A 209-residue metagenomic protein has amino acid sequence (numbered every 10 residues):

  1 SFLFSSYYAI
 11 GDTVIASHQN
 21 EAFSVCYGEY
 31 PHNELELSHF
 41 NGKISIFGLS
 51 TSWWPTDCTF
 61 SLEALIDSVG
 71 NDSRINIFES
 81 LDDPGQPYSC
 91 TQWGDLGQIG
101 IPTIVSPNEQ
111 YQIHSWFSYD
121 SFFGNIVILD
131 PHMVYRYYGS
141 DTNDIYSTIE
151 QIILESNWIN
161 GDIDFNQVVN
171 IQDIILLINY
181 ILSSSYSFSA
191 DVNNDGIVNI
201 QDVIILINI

Functional and structural regions predicted by a protein language model:
F2-H18, N157-V168: Boundary/junction segments of secreted and surface-exposed precursor proteins
S5-S38: N-terminal "domain-start" segment that seeds a small globular fold
D12, Q19, N33, I128-D130 (+2 more regions): A recurrent domain-boundary module in secreted/ectodomain proteins
V25, L129-D130, D164, N193: Short, acidic, Ser/Thr-enriched surface-loop or helix-capping motifs
E34-L37, T59-D67, C90, H114 (+3 more regions): Extracytoplasmic/secreted envelope proteins and their assembly/folding machinery, especially bacterial periplasmic
H39-G42, G97-Q98, P107-E150: Thiol/disulfide oxidoreductase modules built on the thioredoxin-like
S45-G97, N108-S115: Structural microenvironment flanking redox-active thiols in thiol-disulfide oxidoreductases
L154-I209: Cellulosome-associated attachment modules in secreted, modular CAZymes
